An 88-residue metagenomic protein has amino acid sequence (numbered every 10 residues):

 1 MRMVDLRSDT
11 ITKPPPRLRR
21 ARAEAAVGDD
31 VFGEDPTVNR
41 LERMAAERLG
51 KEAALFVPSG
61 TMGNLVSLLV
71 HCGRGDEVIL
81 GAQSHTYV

Functional and structural regions predicted by a protein language model:
M1-A21: N-terminal amphipathic/basic leader segments beginning at the initiator methionine
V4, A53-F56, D76-V78: Structural motif
T12, T61-M62: Gly/Ser/Thr-rich loops at beta-strand to alpha-helix junctions that form or flank small-molecule/cofactor-binding
P15-S59, A82-T86: Conserved N-terminal alpha-helix of the aminotransferase class I/II PLP-enzyme fold
A46-R48, L69-C72: Glycine-rich helix-loop-beta junction characteristic of Rossmann-like nucleotide cofactor-binding loops
G63-L65, Y87-V88: Short glycine/serine/threonine-rich phosphate/pyrophosphate-binding segments that cradle anionic phosphate groups
V70-V88: Conserved PLP-anchoring active-site segment centered on the Schiff-base-forming lysine
